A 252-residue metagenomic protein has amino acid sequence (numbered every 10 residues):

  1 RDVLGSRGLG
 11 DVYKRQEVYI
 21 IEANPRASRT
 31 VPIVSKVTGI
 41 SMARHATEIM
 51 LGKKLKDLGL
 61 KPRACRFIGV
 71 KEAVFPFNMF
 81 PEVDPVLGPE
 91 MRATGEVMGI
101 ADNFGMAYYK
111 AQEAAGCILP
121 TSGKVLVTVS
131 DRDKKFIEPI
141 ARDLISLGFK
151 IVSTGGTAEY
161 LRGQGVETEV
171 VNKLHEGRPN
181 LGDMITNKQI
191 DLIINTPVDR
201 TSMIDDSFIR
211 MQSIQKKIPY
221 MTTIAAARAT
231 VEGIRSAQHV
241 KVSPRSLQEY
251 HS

Functional and structural regions predicted by a protein language model:
R1-Y13: Single conserved hydrophobic/aromatic residue that forms the stacking wall/gate of nucleotide- or nucleobase-binding
R7, P25-E72: Active-site "cap" helix and flanking loop/linker of ATP-utilizing ligase/carboxylase catalytic domains
E17-A27: A short beta-strand motif that forms the metal-chelation/ATP-contact edge of phosphoryl-transfer active sites
P85-E113: Helix-enriched interaction subdomains in cytosolic or periplasmic regions, typified by TIR/SEFIR signaling/NADase cores
C117, S122-K134, E138-F149: Glycine- and Gly-Pro-enriched alpha-helical subdomains that act as flexible, kink-prone "lid/hinge" or packing modules
L126, G148-L161: Short internal beta-strands
N172-K173, L181-S252: Peripheral docking tails and interdomain loops at the edges of cofactor- or intermediate-handling domains
